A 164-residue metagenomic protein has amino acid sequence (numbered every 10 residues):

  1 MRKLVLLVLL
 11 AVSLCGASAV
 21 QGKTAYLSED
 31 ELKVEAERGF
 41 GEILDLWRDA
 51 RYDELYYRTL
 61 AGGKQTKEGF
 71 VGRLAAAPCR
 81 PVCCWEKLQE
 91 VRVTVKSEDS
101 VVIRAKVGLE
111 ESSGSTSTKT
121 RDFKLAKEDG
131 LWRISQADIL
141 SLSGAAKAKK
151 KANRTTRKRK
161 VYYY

Functional and structural regions predicted by a protein language model:
M1-L4: Positively charged n-region of N-terminal signal peptides that target proteins for export
L7-G16: Bacterial N-terminal signal peptides
G16-T24: Boundary at the C-terminal end of the N-terminal hydrophobic targeting segment
K23-E42, Y52-V102: Short solvent-exposed beta->alpha transition segments
A50-Y52, G130: Loop/turn elements at helix/coil->beta-strand transitions in domains of secreted/extracellular proteins
V95-Y164: Exposed beta-sheet edge and beta->alpha loop/turn motif
